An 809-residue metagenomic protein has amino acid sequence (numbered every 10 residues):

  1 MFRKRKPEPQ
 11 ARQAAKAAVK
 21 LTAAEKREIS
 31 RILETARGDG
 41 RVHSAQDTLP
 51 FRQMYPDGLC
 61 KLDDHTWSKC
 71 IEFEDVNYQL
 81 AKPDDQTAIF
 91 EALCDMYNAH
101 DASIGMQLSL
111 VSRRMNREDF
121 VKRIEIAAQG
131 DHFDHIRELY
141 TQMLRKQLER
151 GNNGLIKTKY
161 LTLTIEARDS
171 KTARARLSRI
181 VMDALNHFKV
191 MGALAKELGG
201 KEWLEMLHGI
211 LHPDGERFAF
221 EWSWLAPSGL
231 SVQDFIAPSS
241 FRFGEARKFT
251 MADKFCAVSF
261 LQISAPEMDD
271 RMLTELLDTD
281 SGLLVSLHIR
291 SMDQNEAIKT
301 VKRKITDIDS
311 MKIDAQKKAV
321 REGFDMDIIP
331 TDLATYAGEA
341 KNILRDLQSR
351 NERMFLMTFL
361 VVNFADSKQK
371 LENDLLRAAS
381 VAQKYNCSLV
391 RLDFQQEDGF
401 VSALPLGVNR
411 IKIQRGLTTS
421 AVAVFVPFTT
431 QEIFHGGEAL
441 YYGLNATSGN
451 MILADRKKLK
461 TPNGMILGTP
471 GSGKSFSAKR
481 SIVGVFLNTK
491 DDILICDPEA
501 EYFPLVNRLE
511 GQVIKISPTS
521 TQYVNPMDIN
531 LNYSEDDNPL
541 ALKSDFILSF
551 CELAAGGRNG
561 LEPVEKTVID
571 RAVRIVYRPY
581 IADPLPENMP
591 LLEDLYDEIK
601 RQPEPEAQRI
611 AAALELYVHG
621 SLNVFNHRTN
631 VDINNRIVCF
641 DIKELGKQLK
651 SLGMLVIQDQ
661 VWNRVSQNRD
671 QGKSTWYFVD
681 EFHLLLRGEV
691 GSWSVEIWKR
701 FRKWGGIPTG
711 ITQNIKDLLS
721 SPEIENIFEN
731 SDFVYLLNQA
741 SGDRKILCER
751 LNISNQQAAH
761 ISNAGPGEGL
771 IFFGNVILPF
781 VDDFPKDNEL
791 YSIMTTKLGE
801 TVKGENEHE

Functional and structural regions predicted by a protein language model:
M1-T430: Extended, folded cores of ATP/NTP-driven motor/assembly subunits in large transport and secretion machines
V76, P83-A102, R113, L277 (+10 more regions): P-loop NTPase motor domains
I466: Hydrophobic anchor at the beta1->P-loop junction of P-loop NTPases
K474: Conserved lysine of the Walker
S477: Hydrophobic positions on the alpha1 helix immediately C-terminal to the Walker A/P-loop
G484-L494: Post-Walker A helix-loop "phosphate-sensing" segment adjacent to the P-loop in P-loop NTPases
E510-I514, E723-L736: A short helix-turn-beta junction within AAA+ P-loop NTPase domains corresponding to the substrate/partner-engaging
L751-E807: Conserved P-loop NTPase
